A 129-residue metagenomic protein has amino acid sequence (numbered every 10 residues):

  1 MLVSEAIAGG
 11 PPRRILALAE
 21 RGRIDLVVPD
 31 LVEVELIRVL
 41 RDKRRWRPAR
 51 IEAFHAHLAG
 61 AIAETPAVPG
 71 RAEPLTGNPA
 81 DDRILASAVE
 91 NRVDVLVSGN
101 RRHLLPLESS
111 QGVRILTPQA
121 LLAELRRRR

Functional and structural regions predicted by a protein language model:
M1-V28: Short, well-structured N-terminal submotif of metal-dependent ribonuclease cores
L2-V3, V34, H103-L105: Short, active-site-adjacent cap segments at secondary-structure transitions
V3-E5, R71-G77: Short, flexible loop segments at the rims of nucleotide/cofactor-binding pockets, characterized by
A6-I7, L40, E108, R126: Short, flexible helix/strand-to-coil boundary loops that buttress conserved ligand/catalytic motifs in alpha/beta
L18-A72: PIN-domain endoribonuclease scaffold, especially VapC-family toxins
D30-L31, G99-R101: Short secondary-structure boundary segments
P74-L75, D82, V89, D94 (+1 more regions): Acidic, PIN/NYN-like endoribonuclease modules and their adjacent C-terminal/linker elements
